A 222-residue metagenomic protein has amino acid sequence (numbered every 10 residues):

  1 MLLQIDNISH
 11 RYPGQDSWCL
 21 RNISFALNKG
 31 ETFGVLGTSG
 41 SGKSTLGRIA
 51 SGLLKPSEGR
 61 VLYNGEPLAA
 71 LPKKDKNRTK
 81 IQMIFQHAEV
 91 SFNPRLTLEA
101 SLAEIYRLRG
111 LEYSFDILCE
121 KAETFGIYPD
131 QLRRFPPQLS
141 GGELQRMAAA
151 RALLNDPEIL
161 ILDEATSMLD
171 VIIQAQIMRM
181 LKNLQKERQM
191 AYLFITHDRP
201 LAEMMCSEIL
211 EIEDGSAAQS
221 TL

Functional and structural regions predicted by a protein language model:
M1-I5, H10-N22, L71-K73, R95: A short, flexible loop at the N-terminus of ABC-type nucleotide-binding domains that lies
L36-T38: The feature captures the beta-strand-to-loop junction immediately N-terminal to the Walker
S51: Helix-to-loop junction immediately C-terminal to a conserved catalytic motif
P67-Q82, L96, L108: ABC ATPase NBD coupling module
H87, P94-L108: Q-loop/switch helix immediately C-terminal to the Walker
F115-D130: Conserved ABC ATPase "signature" region
F135-L139, E143: Conserved ABC ATPase signature
